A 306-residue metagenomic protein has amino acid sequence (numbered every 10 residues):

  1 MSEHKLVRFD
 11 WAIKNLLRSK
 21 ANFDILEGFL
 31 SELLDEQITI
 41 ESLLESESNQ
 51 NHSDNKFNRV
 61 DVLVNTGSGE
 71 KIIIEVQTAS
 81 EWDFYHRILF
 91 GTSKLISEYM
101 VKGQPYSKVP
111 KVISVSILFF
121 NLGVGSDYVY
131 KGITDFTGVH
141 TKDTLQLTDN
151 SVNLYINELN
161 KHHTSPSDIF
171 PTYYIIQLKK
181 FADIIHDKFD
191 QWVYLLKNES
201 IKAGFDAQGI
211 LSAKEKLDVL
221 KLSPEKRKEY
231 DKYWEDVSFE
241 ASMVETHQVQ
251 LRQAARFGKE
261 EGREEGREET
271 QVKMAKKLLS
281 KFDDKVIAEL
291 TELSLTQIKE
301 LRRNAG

Functional and structural regions predicted by a protein language model:
M1-E229: Conserved single-residue anchors adjacent to enzymatic active/cofactor-binding motifs
S2, I72-Q77, K180, D187-G306: Short, charged alpha-helical interaction segments and adjacent helix-coil junctions
